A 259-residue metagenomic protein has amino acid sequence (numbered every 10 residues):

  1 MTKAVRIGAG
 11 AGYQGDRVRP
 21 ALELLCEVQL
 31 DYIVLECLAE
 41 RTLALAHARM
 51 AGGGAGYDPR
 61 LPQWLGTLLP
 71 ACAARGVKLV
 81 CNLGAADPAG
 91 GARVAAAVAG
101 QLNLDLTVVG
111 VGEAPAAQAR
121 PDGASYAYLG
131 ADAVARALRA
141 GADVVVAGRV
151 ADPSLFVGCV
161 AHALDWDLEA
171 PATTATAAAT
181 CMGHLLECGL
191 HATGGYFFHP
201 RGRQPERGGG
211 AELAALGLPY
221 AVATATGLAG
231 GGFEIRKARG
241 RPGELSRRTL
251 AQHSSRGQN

Functional and structural regions predicted by a protein language model:
M1-A119, G123-Y128, A133, E234 (+2 more regions): Metallocofactor- and cofactor-centric catalytic cores in central/energy metabolism, strongly enriched
D16-R17, L43-A44, A147, L155-F156 (+1 more regions): Short helix/loop capping segments that flank catalytic or ligand/cofactor-binding pockets
A21-L25, A133-R136, P171-T174, G195 (+2 more regions): A generic local secondary-structure boundary/capping motif
A71, R136-A137, H184: Hydrophobic/aromatic ligand-binding patch that stacks against planar heteroaromatic rings of cofactors or nucleotides
G91-A96, A151-W166: Short Gly/Thr/Asp-enriched flexible loops that form oxyanion-binding sites at enzyme active sites
Q101-E113, V157-E212: Catalytic or ion-translocation cores adjacent to nucleophile or general acid/base/metal-coordination motifs in diverse
A127-A140, V144-D152: Active-site/ligand-binding-proximal alpha/beta "capping" segment
C181-N259: A conserved active-site cap/scaffold subdomain adjacent to cofactor or substrate pockets
